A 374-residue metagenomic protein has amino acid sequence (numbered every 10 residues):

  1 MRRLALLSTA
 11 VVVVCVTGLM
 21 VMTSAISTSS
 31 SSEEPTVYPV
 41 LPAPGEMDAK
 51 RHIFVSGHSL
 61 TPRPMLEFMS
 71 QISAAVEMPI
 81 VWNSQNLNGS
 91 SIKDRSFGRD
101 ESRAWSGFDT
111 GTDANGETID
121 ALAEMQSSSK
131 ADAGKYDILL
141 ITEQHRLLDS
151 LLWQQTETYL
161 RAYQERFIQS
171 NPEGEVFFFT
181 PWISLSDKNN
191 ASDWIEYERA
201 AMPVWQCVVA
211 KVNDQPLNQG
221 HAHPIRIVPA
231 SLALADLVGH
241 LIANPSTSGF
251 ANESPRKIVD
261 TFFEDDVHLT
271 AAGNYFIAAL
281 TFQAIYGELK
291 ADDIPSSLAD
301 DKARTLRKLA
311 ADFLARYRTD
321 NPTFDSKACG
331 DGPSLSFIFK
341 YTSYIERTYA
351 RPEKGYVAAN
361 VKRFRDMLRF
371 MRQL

Functional and structural regions predicted by a protein language model:
R2-T23: N-terminal signal-anchor transmembrane helix specifying type II single-pass membrane topology of secretory-pathway
M20-E33: Signal peptide processing junction and immediate N-terminal pro/mature segment of secreted/exported proteins
S30-A75: N-terminal module-boundary/linker segments of secreted carbohydrate-active enzymes
R63, F68-V76, T142, R166-S170 (+3 more regions): Structured segments of extracytoplasmic/periplasmic soluble domains in secreted or envelope-associated proteins
R63-E157: Conserved SGNH/GDSL esterase-like catalytic core that processes O-acyl groups on lipids and polysaccharides
E124-V267, A271: Alpha-helical cap/lid subdomain in secreted, periplasmic, or secretory-pathway luminal O-acyl-processing enzymes
A251-L374: Conserved catalytic region of serine esterases and O-acyltransferases that act on ester linkages in lipids
